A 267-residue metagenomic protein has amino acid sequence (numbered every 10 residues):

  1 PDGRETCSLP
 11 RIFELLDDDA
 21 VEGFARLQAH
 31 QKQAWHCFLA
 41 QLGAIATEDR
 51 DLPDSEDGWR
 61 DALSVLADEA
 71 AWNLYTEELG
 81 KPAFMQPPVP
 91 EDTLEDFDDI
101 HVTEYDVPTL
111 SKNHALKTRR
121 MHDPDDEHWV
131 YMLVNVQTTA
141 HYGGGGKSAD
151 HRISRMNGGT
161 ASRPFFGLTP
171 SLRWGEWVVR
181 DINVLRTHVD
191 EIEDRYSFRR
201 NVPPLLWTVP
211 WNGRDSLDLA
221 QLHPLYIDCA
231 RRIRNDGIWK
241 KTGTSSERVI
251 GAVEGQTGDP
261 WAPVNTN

Functional and structural regions predicted by a protein language model:
P1-L219, D228-R232, D236, T244-N267: Conserved small-residue
L222: Conserved kinase catalytic-core segment
L225: OB-fold ssDNA-binding interfaces and closely related basic DNA-contact patches used across DNA replication/repair
